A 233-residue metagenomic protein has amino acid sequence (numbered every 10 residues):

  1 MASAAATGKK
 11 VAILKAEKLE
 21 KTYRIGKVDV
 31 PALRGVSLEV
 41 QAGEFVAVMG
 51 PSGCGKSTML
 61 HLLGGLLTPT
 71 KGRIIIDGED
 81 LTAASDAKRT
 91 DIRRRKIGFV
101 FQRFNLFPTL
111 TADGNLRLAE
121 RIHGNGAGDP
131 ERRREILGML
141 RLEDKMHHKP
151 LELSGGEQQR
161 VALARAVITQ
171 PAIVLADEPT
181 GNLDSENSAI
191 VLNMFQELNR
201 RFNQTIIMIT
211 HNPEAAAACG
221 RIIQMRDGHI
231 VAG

Functional and structural regions predicted by a protein language model:
M1-T22, V231-G233: ABC-family P-loop ATPase nucleotide-binding domain
V11-M225: ABC family nucleotide-binding domain
